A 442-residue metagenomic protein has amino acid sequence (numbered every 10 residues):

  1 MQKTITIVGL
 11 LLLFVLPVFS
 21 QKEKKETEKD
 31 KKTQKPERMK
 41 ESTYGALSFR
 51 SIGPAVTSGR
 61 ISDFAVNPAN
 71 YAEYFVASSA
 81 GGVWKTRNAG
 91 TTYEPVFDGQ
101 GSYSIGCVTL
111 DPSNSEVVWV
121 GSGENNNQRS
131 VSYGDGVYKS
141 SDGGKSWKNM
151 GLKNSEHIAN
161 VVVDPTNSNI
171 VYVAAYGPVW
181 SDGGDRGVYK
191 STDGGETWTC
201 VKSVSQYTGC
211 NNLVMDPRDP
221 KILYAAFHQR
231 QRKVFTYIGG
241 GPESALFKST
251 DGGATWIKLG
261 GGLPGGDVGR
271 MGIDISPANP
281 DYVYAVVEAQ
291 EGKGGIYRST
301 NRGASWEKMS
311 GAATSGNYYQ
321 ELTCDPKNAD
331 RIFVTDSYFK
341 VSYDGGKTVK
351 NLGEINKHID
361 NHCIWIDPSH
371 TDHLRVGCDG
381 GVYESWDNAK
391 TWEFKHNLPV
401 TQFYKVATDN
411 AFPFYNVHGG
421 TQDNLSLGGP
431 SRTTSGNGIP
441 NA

Functional and structural regions predicted by a protein language model:
M1-K25: Bacterial Sec-dependent N-terminal signal peptides
F19-A442: Beta-propeller blade termini and top-face loops
